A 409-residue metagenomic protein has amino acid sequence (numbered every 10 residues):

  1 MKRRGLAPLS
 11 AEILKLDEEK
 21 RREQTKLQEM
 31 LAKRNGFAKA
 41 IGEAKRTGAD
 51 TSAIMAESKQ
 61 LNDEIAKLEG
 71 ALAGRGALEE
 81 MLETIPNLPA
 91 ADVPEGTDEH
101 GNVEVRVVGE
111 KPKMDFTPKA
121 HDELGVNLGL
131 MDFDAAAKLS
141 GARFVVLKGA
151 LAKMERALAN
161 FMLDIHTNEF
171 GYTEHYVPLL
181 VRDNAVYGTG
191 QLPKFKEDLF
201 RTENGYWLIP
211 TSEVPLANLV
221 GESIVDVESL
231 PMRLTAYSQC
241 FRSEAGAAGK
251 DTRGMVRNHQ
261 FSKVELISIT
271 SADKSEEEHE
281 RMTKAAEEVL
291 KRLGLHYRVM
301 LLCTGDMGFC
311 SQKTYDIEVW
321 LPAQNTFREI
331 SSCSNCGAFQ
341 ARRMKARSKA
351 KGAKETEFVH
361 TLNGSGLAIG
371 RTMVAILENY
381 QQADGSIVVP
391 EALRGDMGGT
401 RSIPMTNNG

Functional and structural regions predicted by a protein language model:
M1-P112, L130: N-terminal alpha-helical targeting/anchoring segments
V107-N408: TRNA-recognition modules of translation machinery and tRNA-sensing kinases, especially anticodon-binding
